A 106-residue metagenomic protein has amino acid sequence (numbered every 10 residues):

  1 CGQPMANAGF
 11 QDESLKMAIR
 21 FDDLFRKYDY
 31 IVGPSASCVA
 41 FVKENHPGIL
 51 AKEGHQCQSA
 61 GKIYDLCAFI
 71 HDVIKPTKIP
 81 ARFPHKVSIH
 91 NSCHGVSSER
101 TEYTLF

Functional and structural regions predicted by a protein language model:
C1-F106: Iron-sulfur cluster-binding electron-transfer modules in prokaryotic oxidoreductases
